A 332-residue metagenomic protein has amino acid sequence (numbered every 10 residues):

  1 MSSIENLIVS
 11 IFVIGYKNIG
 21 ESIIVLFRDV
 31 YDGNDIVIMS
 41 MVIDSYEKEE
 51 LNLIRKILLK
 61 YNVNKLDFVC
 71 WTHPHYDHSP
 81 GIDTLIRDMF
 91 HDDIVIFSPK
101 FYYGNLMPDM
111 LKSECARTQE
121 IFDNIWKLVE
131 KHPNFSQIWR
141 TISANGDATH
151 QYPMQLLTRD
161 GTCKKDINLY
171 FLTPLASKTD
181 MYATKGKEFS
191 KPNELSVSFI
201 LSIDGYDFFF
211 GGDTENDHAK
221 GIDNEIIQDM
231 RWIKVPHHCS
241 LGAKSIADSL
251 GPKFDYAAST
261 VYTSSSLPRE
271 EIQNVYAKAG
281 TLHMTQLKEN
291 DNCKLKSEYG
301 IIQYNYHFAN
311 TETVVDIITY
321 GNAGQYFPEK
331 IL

Functional and structural regions predicted by a protein language model:
M1-N64, W139-W232, I302-L332: Core dinuclear metal-dependent hydrolase active-site scaffold
S2-S3, D92-D166, S190-K191, K253-L332: Binuclear metal-ion centers of metallo-dependent hydrolases, dominated by the metallo-beta-lactamase
I19, E49, P74-P80, P108-L111 (+4 more regions): Active-site environment of divalent metal-dependent phosphoester hydrolases
G33-M41, Y46-Y102, N224-S240, G251-A257: Active-site metal-binding motif and surrounding structural segment of the metallo-beta-lactamase
I43-Y46, W71-P74, L106, P174 (+4 more regions): Active-site-proximal beta-strand/loop segments in catalytic clefts of secreted hydrolases
E50-I54, H78-I82, R117-I125, H218 (+1 more regions): Stable alpha-helical elements in mature extracytoplasmic
